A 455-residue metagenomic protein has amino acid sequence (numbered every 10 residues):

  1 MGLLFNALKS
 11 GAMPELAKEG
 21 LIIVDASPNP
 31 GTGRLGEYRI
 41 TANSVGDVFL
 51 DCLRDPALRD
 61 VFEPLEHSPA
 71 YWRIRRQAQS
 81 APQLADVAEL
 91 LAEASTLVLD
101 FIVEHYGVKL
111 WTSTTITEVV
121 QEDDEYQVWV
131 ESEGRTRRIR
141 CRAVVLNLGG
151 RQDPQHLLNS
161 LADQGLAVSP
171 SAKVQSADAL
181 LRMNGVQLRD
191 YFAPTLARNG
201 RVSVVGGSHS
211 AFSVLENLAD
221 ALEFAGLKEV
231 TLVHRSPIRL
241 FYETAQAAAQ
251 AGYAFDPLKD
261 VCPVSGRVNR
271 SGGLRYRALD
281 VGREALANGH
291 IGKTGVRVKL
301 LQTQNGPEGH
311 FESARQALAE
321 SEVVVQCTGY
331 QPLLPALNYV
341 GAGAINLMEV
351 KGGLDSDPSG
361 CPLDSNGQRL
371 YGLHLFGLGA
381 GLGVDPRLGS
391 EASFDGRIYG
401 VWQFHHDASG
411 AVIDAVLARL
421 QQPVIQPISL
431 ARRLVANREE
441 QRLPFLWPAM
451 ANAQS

Functional and structural regions predicted by a protein language model:
M1-P28, Y71-V205, E216-S455: Flavin (primarily FAD) cofactor-binding/catalytic cores of flavoenzymes
S27-L53, F241-A251: Conserved N-terminal glycine-rich FAD pyrophosphate-binding loop of Rossmann-like flavoproteins
E37, L53-P56, Q441-W447: Short, charged low-complexity intrinsically disordered segments located at boundaries of structured domains
A42-A81: Flavin (FAD/FMN) cofactor-binding and adjacent substrate-gating region of FAD-dependent oxidoreductase domains
